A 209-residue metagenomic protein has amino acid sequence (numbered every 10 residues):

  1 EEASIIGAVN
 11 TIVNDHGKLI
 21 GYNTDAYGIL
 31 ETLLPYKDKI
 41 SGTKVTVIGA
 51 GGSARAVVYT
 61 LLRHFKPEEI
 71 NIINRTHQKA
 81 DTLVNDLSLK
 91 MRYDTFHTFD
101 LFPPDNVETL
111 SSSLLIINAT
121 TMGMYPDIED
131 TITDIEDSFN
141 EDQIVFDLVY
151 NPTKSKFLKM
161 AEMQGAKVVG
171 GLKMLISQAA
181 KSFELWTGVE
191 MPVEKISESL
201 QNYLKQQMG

Functional and structural regions predicted by a protein language model:
E1-D38: Phosphate/diphosphate ligand-binding glycine-rich loop within oxidoreductases
D15, D38-K44, F139-E141: Short helix-loop-beta connector
G21-A26, G42-L62, N74-H77: Glycine-rich adenosine-cofactor-binding loop
E31, P35, Y59-R63, N85 (+3 more regions): Short, well-ordered alpha-helices that flank and scaffold nucleotide-derived cofactor binding pockets
G42, Q143-I144, L148-G209: Adenosine-phosphate binding glycine-rich loop
H64-M91: NAD(P)-binding Rossmann-fold cofactor-contacting core
D94-V168: Rossmann-like adenosine-cofactor binding region
